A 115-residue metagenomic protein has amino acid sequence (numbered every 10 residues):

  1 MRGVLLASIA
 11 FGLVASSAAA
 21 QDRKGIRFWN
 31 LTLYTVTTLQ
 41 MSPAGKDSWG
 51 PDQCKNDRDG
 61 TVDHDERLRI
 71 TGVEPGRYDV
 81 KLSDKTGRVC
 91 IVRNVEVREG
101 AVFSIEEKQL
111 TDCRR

Functional and structural regions predicted by a protein language model:
G3-V14: Sec-dependent N-terminal signal peptides
S16-A20: Sec/Tat signal peptide C-region and signal peptidase I cleavage site
Q21, S83-R114: Structured interaction patches on ligand/partner-binding surfaces of diverse proteins
D22-I26, E66: Structural beta-strand segments of beta-rich domains
R27-Y34, P43: Asparagine-centered strand-capping/turn motif at beta-strand->loop junctions
W49-E74: Intrinsically disordered, low-complexity Pro/Gly/Ser/Thr-rich segments with frequent PxxP/GP/PP motifs and embedded
Y78-V80: A short tyrosine-centered beta-strand micro-motif
